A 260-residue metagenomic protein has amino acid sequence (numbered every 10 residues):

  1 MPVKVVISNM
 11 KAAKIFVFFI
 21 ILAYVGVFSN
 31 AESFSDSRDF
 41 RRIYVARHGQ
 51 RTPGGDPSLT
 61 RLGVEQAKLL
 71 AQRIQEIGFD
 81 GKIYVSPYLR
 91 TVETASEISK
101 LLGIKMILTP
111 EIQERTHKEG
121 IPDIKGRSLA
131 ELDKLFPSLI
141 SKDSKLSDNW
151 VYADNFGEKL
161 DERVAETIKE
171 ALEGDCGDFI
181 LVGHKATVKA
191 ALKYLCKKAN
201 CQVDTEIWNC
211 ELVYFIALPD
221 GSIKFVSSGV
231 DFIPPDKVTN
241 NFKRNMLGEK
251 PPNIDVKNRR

Functional and structural regions predicted by a protein language model:
V5-S33: Classical Sec-dependent N-terminal signal peptides that target proteins to the secretory pathway
E32-R41, R73, E114-E131, G177 (+1 more regions): Acidic, low-complexity terminal tails and accessory targeting/binding regions of phosphate-metabolizing enzymes
F34-T109, L139, G157, D161 (+1 more regions): Active-site-proximal alpha-helix that buttresses catalytic centers in soluble enzyme cores
I43, G81, D175-K185: Generic beta-sheet signal
H48, H184, F232-P235: Histidine-centered active-site/metal-ligand motif
S58, K100-E166, V238-V256: Phosphate-handling substructures
S86-Y88, E111, V182-A186: Short, well-ordered beta-to-alpha junction loops that form the rim of enzyme active sites and present histidine/acidic
R90-V92, R115, T187-K189: Short, active-site-adjacent cap segments at secondary-structure transitions
